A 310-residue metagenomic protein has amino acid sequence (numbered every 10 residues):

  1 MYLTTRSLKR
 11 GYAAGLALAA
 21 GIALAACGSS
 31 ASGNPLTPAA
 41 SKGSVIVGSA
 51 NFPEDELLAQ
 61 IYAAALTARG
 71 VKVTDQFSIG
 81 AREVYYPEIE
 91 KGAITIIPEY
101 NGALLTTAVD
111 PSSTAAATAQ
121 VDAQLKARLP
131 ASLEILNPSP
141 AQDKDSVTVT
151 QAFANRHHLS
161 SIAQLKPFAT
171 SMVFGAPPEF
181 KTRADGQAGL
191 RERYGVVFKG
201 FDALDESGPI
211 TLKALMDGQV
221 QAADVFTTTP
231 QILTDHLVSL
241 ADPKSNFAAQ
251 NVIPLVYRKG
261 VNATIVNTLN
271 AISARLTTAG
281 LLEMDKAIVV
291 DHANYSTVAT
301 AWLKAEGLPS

Functional and structural regions predicted by a protein language model:
I22-A26: C-terminal motif of bacterial Sec signal peptides marking the signal peptidase cleavage site
G28-A31: Bacterial signal peptide processing site
A39-Q60, F77-R82, E179-T182: Extracytoplasmic "Venus flytrap"
Q60-A65, E83-I94, D110, A188-R193 (+1 more regions): Short helices/loops that flank or line small-molecule/ion binding pockets
A108-L136, Q219-A222, Q231-K244: Ligand-binding "clamshell"
T118-F174, A274-T278: A conserved helix-loop-strand patch within extracytoplasmic ligand-binding domains of the periplasmic binding
D145-N155, Q250-A263: A bilobed periplasmic-binding-protein/Venus flytrap-type ligand-binding module shared by bacterial periplasmic
S171-D242: Ligand-binding pocket segment of bilobal, Venus flytrap-like solute-binding proteins
